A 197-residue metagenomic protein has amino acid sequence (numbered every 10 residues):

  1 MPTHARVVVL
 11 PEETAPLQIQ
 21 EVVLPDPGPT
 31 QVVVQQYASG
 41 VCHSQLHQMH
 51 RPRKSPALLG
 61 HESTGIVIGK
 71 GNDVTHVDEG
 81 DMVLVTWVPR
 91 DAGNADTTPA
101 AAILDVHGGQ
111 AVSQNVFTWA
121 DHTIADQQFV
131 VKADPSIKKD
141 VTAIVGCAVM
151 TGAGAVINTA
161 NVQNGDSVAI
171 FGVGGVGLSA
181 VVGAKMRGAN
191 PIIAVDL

Functional and structural regions predicted by a protein language model:
P2-V8: Short structural boundary motif marking the start of a folded domain
R6, Q31-V33, S167, P191: Residues that mark the start of a beta-strand
V7, E62-T64, M82, H122 (+2 more regions): Residue-level marker of beta-strand positions
V9-P16: Extracellular beta-rich ligand/substrate-recognition surface
I19-L24, T64-I66, H122-I124, V130: Conserved hydrophobic/aromatic beta-strand scaffold that supports enzyme active sites
L24-S39, M49-A92, D134-I137: Glycine-rich beta-strand-centered segment in the early N-terminal region that forms part of a ligand/cofactor-binding
T86-Q128: Cysteine-cluster motifs in flexible loop/terminal segments that predominantly coordinate metals
F129, D134-L197: Mid-domain Rossmann-like dinucleotide-binding core that forms the NAD(H)/NADP(H) cofactor-binding site
